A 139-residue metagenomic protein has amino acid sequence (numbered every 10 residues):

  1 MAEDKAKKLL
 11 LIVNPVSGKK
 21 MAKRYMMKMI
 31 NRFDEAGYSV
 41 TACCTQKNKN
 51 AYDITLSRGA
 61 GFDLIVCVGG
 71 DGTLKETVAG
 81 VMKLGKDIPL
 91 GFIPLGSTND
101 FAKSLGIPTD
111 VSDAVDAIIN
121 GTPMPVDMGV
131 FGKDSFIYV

Functional and structural regions predicted by a protein language model:
M1-V68, A79-G80, D113: ATP/NTP phosphate-donor binding region
L10, A36, C43, K83-V139: Catalytic core of DAGKc-family lipid kinases
S17, L74, S97: Short, glycine/acidic-enriched loop or turn micro-motifs at the edges of active sites
D53, E76-T77, D100-F101: Phosphate- and divalent-cation-binding pockets in alpha/beta enzyme and binding domains that engage nucleotide-derived
L64-T73, G121-T122: Short, basic, helix/turn surface patches
T73-G85: Short Gly/Thr/Asp-enriched flexible loops that form oxyanion-binding sites at enzyme active sites
